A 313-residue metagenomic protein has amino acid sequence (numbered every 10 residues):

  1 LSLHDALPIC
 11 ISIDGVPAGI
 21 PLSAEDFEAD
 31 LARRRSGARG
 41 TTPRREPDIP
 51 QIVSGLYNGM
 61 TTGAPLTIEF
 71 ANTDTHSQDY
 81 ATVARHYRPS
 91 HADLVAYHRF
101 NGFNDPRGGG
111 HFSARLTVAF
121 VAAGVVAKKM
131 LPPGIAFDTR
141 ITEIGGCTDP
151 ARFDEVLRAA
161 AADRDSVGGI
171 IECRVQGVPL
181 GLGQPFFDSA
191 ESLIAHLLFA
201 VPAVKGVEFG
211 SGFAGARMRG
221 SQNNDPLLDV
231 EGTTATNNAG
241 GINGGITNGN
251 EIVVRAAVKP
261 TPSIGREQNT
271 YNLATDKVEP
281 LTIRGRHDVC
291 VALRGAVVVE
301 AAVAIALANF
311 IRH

Functional and structural regions predicted by a protein language model:
L1-S2, R164-V167, I171-V278: Glycine-rich anion/phosphate-binding loop at the beta-strand->alpha-helix junction
L3-L7: Short, small-residue-biased leader/transition segments that mark boundaries at the very start of proteins
I9-I20, R115-T139, D188-H196, N250-T261 (+1 more regions): Alpha-helical support elements that line or immediately flank enzyme active sites and cofactor-binding pockets
G19-P47, T117, L193-A195, A203 (+1 more regions): Alpha/propeptide regions of enzymes that mature by internal proteolysis
D30-P89, D93-V95: Glycine-rich, N-terminal phosphate-binding loop and its surrounding beta-alpha-beta segment
R85-G110, N269-H287: Short acidic, glycine/tyrosine-flanked loop/strand segments centered on an H-E-D-like triad
R99-F186: Glycine-rich, mobile lid/loop segments that gate access to catalytic sites or pores
S263-H313: Internal helix-turn-beta structural module
